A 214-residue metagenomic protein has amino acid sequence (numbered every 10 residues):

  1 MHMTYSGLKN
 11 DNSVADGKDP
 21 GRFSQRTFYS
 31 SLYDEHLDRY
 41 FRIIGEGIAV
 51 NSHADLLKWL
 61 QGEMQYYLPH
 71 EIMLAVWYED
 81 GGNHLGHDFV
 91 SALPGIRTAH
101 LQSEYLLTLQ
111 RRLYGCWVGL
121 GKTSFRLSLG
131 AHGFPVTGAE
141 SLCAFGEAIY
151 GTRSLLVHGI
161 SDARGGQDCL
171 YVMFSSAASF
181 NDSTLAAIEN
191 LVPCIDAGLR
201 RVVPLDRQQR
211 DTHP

Functional and structural regions predicted by a protein language model:
H2-V50: Signal-transmission linkers at sensory-effector interfaces
M3, R201-P214: Signal-transducing coiled-coil/dimerization helices and immediately adjacent hinge/linker segments that couple sensory
N10, A15-K18, H87, S103 (+2 more regions): Intrinsic disorder/low-complexity signal
Y29-L32, R39-N51, D55-G166, Y171-S179: Regulatory input/activation interfaces that engage signals or partners
Y105-L109, S161, I188-E189, R201-D206: Short C-terminal domain-edge/linker segments immediately following a structured domain
F180-R200: Amphipathic alpha-helical "output/dimerization" segments
